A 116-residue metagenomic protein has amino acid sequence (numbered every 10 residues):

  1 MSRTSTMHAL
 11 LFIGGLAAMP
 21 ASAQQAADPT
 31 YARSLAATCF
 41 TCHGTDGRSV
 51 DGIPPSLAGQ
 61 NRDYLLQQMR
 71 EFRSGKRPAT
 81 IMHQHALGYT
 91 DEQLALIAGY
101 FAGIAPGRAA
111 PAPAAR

Functional and structural regions predicted by a protein language model:
M1-M7: Positively charged n-region of N-terminal signal peptides that target proteins for export
H8-A18: Bacterial N-terminal signal peptides
A18-A36, V50-I53, L66, A105-R116: Electrostatic cytochrome c docking/interface patches
P29-R33, G47-R77, H83-L87: Gly/Gly-Pro-rich "capping" loops immediately C-terminal to redox-active cysteine motifs in periplasmic/lumenal
A37-T45, I97: The canonical Cys-X-X-Cys-His
F40, Q67-R70, G99: Generic alpha-helical structural context detector
C42-S49, A102, P106: Detector for the c-type heme attachment site
L87-R116: C-terminal capping alpha-helices of c-type cytochrome domains
